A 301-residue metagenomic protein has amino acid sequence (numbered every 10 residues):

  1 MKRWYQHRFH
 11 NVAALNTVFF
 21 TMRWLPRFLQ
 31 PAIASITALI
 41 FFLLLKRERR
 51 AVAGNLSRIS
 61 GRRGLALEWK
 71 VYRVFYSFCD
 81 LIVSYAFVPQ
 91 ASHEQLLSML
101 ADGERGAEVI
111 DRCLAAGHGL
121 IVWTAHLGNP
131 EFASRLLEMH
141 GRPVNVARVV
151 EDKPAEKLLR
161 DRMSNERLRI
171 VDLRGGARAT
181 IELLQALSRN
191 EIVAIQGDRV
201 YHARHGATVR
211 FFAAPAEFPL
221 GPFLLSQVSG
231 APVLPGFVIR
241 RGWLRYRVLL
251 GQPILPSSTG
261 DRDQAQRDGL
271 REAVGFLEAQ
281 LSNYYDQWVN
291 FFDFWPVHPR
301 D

Functional and structural regions predicted by a protein language model:
M1-T124, E156, R167: Membrane-anchoring hydrophobic helices of lipid-metabolizing enzymes
A13, E48, D102, G175 (+1 more regions): Soluble or luminal CAZymes and related metallo-dependent hydrolases
T17, A51, E108, F132 (+4 more regions): Short Gly/charged-rich anion-binding patches and loops
F20, N55, L136, L158-R162 (+2 more regions): Generic structural signal for isolated residues within well-ordered alpha-helices
R50, V149-K153, P215-P219: Active-site metal-coordination segments of metallo-dependent hydrolases
I59, A66-L67, Y72, R112-L114 (+3 more regions): Non-catalytic C-terminal accessory region of glycerolipid acyltransferases and related lyso-lipid remodeling enzymes
M99-G103, L127, D152, L173-A177 (+2 more regions): A conditional alpha-helix N-cap/helix-loop micro-motif detector
A116-G175, A203-R210: Catalytic core of membrane glycerolipid acyltransferases/transacylases, capturing the structured, soluble-facing
